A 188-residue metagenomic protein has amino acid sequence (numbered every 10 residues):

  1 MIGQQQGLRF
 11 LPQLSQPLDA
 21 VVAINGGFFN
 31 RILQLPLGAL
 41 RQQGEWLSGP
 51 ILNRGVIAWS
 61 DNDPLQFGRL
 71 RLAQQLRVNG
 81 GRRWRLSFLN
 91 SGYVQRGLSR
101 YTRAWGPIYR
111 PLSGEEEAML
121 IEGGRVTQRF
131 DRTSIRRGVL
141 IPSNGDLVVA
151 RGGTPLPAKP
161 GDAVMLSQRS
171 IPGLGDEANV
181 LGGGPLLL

Functional and structural regions predicted by a protein language model:
M1-L188: Gly/Ser/Thr/Pro-rich low-complexity, intrinsically disordered segments
